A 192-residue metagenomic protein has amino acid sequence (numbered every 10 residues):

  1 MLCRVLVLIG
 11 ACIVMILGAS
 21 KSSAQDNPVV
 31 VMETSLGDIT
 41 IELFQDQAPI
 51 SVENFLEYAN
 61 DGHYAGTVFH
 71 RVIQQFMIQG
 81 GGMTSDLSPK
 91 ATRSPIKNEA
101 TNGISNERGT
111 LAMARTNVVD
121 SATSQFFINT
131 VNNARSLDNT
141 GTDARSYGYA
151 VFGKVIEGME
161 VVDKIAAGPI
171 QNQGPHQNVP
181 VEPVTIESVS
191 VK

Functional and structural regions predicted by a protein language model:
L2-C3, C12-K192: Cyclophilin-like peptidyl-prolyl cis-trans isomerases
